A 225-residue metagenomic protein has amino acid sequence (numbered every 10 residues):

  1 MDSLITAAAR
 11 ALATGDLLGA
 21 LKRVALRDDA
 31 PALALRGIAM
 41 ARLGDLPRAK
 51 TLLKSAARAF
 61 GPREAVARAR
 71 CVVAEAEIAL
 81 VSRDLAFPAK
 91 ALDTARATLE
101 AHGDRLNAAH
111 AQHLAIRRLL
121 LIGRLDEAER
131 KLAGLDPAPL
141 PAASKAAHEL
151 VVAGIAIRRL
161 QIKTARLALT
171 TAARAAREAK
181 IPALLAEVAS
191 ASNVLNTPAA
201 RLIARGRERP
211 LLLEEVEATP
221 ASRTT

Functional and structural regions predicted by a protein language model:
M1-K22, K90, T94, R130 (+3 more regions): C-terminal non-catalytic interaction modules
M1-S3, R27, A76, L106: Acidic, Pro/Ser/Gly/Ala-rich intrinsically disordered segments
A9-A13, P31-G44, A67-D84, N107-G123 (+2 more regions): Tandem amphipathic alpha-helical repeat scaffolds
V24, P31, R63-E64, G103 (+2 more regions): Structural signature of alpha-solenoid helical repeat scaffolds
R48-T51: Structural signature of tandem alpha-helical TPR/SEL1-like repeats, specifically the intra-repeat loop/turn
